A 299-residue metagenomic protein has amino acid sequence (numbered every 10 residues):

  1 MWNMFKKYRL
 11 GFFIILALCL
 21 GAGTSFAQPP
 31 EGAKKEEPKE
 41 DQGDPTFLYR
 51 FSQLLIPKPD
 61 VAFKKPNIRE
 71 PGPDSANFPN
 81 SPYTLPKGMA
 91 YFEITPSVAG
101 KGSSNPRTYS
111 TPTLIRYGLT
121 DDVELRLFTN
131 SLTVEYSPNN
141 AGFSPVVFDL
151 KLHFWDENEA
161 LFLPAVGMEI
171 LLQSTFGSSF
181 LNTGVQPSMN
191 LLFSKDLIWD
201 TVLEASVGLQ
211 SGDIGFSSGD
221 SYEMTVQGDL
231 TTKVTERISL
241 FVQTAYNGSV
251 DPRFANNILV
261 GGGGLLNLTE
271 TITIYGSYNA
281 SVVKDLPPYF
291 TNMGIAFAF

Functional and structural regions predicted by a protein language model:
W2-F12: Bacterial N-terminal signal peptides that target proteins for export
F13-G21: Bacterial N-terminal signal peptides
G23-A27: Sec/Tat signal peptide C-region and signal peptidase I cleavage site
Q28-F299: Transmembrane beta-barrel domains of Gram-negative outer membranes and organellar outer membranes
